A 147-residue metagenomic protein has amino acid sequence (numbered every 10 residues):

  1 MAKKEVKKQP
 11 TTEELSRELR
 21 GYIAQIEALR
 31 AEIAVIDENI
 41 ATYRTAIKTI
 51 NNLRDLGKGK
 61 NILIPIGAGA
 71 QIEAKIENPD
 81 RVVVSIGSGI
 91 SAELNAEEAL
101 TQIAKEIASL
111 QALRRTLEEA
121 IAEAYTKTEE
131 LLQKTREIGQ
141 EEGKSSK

Functional and structural regions predicted by a protein language model:
M1-I86, I90-K147: Intrinsically disordered, low-complexity regulatory regions in eukaryotic proteins
